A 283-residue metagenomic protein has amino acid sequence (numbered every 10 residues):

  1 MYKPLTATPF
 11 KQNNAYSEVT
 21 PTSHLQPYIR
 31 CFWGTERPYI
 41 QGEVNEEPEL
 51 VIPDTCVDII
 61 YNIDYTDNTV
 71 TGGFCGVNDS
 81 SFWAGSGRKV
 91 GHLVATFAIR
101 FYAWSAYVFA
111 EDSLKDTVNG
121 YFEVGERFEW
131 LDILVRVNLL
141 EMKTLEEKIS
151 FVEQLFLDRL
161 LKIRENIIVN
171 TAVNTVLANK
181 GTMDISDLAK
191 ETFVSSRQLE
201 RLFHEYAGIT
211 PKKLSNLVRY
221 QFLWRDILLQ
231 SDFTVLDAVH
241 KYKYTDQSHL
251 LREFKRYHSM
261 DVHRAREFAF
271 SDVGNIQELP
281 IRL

Functional and structural regions predicted by a protein language model:
M1-N170, V176-K180, D184-S186, T192-S196 (+4 more regions): Alpha-helical bundle regulatory/interaction domains
D158-K162, E205, L229: Conserved helix-loop functional segments at active or binding sites
T175, F203, A207-I227, E253 (+1 more regions): Alpha-helical DNA-contacting segments of helix-turn-helix folds
I227-F233: Extended hydrophobic/aromatic segments used for targeting, binding, or gating
